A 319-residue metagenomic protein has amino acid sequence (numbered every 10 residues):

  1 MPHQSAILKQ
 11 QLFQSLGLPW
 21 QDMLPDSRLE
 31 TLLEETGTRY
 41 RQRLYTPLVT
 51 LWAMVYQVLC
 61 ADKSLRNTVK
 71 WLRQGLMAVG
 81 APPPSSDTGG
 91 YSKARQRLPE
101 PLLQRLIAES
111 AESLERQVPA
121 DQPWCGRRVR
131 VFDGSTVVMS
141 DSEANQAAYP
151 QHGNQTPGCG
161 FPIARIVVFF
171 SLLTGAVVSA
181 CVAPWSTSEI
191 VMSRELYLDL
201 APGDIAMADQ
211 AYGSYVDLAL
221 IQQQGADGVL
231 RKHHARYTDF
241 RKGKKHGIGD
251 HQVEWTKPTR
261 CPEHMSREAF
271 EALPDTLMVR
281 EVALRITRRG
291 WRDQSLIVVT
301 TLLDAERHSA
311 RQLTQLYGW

Functional and structural regions predicted by a protein language model:
M1-W71, R95-L98, R105-E109, S113 (+3 more regions): Single, function-defining residue in the core of a domain
Q74-A81: Extended, structured, electrostatic nucleic-acid-contact surfaces
A81-L98: Major-groove recognition helix of helix-turn-helix-like DNA-binding domains
D121: Noncatalytic carbohydrate-binding groove/subsite architecture in carbohydrate-active enzymes
